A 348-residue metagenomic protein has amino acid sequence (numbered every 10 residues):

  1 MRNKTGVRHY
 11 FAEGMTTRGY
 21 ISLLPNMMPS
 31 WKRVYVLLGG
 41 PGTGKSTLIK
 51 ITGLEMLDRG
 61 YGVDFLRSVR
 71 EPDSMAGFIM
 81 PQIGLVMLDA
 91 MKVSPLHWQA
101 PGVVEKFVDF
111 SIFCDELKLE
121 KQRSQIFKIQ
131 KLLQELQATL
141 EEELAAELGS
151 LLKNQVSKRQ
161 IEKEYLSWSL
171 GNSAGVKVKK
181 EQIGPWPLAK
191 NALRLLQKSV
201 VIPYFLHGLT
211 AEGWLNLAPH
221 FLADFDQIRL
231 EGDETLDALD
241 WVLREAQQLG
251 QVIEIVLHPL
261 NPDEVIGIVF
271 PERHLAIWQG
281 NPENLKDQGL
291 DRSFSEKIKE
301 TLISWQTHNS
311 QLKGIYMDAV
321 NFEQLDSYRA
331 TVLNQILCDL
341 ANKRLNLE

Functional and structural regions predicted by a protein language model:
M1-N26, N172-P219: N-terminal pre-Walker A segment at the start of P-loop NTPase domains
M1-T16, S46, K158-G175, F322-E348: An acidic, charge-biased composition feature
R2-I21, L54-Q125, D226, L243-Q306: Conserved nucleotide-sensing/catalytic segment adjacent to the nucleotide-binding pocket in NTP-handling enzymes
R8-Y10, K118, Q125, S199-G208 (+3 more regions): Amphipathic alpha-helical coiled-coil
R33-G53, A211-A246: Glycine-rich phosphate-binding P-loop
L37-L38, L48, D64-V69, K158-P203 (+2 more regions): A cross-family "folded-core" feature that marks the main globular domain of proteins
K121-Q182, K297-L333: An accessory alpha-helical subdomain
